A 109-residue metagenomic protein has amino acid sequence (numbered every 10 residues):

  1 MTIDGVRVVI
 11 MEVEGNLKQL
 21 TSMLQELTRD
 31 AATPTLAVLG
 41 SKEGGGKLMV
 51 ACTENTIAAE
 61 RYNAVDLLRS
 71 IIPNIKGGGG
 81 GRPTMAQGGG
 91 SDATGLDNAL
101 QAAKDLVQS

Functional and structural regions predicted by a protein language model:
M1-I3: Short acidic-hydrophobic surface loop/beta-edge motif
V6-S109: Glycine-rich, acidic loop segments that terminate in or are immediately followed by a histidine
